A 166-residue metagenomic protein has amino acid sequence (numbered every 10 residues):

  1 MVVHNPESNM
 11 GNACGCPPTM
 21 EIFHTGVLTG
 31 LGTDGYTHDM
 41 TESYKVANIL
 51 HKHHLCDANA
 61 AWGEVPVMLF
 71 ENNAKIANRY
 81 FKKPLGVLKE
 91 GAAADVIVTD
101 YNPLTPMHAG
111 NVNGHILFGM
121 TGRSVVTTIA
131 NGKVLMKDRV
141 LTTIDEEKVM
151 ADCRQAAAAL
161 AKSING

Functional and structural regions predicted by a protein language model:
N5-S8: Catalytic beta/alpha-barrel core
G11-A13: Helical hairpin unit composed of two closely spaced alpha helices linked by a short loop
G15-C16, T41, G110, E147: Conserved strand-to-helix beginnings and helix N-cap segments that scaffold or border functional pockets
P17-P103, L117-T121: His/Asp/Glu-enriched, well-ordered alpha-helical/loop segment that forms or immediately abuts the divalent-metal
L69-G166: Active-site microenvironment of metallo-dependent hydrolases
